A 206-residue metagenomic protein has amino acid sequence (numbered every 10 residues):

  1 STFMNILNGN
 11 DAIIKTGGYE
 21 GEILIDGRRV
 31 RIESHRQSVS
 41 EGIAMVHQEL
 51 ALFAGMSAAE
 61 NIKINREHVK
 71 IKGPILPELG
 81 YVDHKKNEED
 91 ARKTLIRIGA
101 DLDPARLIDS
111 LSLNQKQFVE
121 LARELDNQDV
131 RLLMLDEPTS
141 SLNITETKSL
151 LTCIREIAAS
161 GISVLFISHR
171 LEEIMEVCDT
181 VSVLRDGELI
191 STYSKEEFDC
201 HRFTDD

Functional and structural regions predicted by a protein language model:
S1-D206: Glycine-rich phosphate-binding loops of nucleotide-dependent enzymes
